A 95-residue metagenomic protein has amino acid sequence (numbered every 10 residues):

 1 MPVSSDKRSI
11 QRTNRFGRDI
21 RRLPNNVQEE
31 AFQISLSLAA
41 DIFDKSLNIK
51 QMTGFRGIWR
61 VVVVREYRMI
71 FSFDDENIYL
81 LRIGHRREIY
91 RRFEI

Functional and structural regions predicted by a protein language model:
M1-S9, R18, N26-E29, V63-R68 (+1 more regions): Enriched for short, Lys/Arg-rich terminal
S9-I10, K45: Residues that recognize and position ribonucleotide moieties
P24, Q28, M52-F55: Short, structured coil/loop segments at alpha-helix boundaries
N25, A40, I49, R82-I83: Generic detector of low-complexity/intrinsically disordered segments and short hydrophobic N-terminal stretches
Q28, F32-L36: Short, well-structured alpha-helical segments
L36-V61: A short, surface-exposed loop/turn module that caps and links secondary-structure elements
